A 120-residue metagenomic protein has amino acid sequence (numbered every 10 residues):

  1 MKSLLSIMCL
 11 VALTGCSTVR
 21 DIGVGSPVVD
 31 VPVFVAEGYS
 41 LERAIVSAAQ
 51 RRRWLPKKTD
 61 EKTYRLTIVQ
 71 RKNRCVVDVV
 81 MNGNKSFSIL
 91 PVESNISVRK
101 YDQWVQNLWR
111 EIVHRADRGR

Functional and structural regions predicted by a protein language model:
M1-C16: Sec-dependent bacterial lipoprotein signal peptides
S17-R120: Ser/Thr-rich, low-complexity intrinsically disordered terminal regions
